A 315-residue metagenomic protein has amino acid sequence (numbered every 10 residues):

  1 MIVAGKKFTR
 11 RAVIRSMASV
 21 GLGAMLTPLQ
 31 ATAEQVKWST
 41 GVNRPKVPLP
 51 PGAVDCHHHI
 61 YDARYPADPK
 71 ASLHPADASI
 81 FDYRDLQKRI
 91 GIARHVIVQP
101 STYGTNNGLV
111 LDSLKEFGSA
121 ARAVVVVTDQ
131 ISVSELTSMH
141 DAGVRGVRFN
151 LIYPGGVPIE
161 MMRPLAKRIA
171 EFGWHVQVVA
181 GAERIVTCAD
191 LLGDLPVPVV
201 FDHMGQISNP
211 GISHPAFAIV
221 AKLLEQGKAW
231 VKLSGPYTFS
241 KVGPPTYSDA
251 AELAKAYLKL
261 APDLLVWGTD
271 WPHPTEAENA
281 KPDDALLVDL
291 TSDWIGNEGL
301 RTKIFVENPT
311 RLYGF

Functional and structural regions predicted by a protein language model:
I2-A4, F8-P28, V36-G52, D77 (+3 more regions): Mid-to-C-terminal alpha-helical segments outside catalytic/metal-binding sites
E34-V36, T102-D190, K232-P244: Active-site gating/metal-coordination segments in enzymes
P51-G52, G91-H95, F117-A123, G143-R145 (+4 more regions): Short, well-ordered coil/turn segments that N-cap beta-strands
V54-H58, V96-V98, A123-V125, V147-F149 (+4 more regions): Hydrophobic faces of well-ordered beta-strands that scaffold small-molecule active sites in alpha/beta enzyme cores
H57, V110, I169, V231 (+3 more regions): Conserved, mostly hydrophobic/aromatic
P69-F117: Alpha-helical scaffold segments that flank or form the walls of functional sites
S79-Y83, N106-G108, I131-S134, I185-V186 (+1 more regions): Alpha-helical scaffolding within the catalytic cores of extracellular/periplasmic polymer-degrading hydrolases
G156-W267: Catalytic pocket-lining loop regions of alpha/beta-barrel enzymes, especially the amidohydrolase/enolase/GH5 lineages
